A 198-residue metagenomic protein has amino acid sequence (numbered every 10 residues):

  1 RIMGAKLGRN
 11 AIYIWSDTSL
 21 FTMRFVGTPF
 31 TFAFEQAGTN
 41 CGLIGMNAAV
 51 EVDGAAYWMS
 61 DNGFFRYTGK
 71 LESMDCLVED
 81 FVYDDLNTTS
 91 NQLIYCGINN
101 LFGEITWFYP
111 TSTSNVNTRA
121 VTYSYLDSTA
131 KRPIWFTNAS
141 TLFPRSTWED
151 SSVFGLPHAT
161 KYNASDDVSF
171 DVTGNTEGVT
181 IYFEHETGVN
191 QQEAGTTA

Functional and structural regions predicted by a protein language model:
I12-G38: Surface-exposed extracellular loop regions of Gram-negative outer-membrane beta-barrel proteins
N40-A55, D61-A198: Beta-sheet repeat architectures centered on beta-propellers
